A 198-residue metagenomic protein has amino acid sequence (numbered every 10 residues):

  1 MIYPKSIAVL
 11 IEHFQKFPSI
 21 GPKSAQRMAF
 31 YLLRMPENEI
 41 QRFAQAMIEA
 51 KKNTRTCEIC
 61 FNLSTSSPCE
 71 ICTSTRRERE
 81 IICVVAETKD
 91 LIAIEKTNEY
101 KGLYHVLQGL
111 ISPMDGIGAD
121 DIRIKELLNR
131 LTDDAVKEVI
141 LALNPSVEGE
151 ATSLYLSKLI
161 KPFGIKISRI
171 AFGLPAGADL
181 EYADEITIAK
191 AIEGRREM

Functional and structural regions predicted by a protein language model:
I2-A8, K16, Q26-L91, E197: Cys/His-rich Zn2+-binding cysteine-cluster or related metal-binding knuckle/ribbon modules and their
A8-E12, Q26-F30, Q41, Q45 (+6 more regions): Solvent-exposed alpha-helical segments within well-ordered globular domains of core cellular machineries
H13, F17, M35, A50-N53 (+10 more regions): Conserved, well-folded catalytic cores of nucleic-acid-processing and energy-transducing macromolecular machines
P18, E37, A50, N62 (+3 more regions): Conserved phosphate/pyrophosphate-binding and hydrolysis machinery centered on Walker-type P-loop NTPases, extending
A25, S74-L143: Extended interfacial segments that mediate partner engagement and assembly in macromolecular machines
T56, P68, D90, L107-L110 (+4 more regions): Glycine-rich, flexible loop/turn motifs
L128-M198: Long C-terminal interaction/binding lobes of large macromolecular proteins
